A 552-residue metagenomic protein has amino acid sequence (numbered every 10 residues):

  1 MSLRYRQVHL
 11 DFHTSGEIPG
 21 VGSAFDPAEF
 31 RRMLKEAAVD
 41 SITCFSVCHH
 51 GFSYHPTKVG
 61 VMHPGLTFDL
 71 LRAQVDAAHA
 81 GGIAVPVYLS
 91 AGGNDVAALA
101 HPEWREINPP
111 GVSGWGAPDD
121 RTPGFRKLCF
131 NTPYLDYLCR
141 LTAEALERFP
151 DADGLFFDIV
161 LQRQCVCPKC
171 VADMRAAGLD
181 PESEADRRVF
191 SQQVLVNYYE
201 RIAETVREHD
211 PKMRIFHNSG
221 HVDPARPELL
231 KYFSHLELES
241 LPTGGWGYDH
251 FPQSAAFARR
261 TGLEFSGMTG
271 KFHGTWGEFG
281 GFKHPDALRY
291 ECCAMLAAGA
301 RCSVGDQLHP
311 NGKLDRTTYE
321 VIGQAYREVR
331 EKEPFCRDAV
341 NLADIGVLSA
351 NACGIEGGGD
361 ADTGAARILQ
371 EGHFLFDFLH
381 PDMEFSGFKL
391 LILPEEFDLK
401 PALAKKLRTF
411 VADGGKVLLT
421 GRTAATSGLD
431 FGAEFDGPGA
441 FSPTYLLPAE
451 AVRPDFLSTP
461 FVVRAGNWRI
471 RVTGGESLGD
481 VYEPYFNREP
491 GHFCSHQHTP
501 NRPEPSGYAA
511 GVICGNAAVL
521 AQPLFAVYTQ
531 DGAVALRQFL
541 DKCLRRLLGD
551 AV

Functional and structural regions predicted by a protein language model:
M1-E17, G111-R126, R260-W276: N-terminal small/glycine-rich loop or linker at the start of catalytic domains across soluble metabolic enzymes
M1-F52, G81-I83: N-terminal structural segment of carbohydrate-active enzymes
S2-R4, M33, S41, F68 (+5 more regions): Carbohydrate-binding surfaces of carbohydrate-active enzymes
V8-H13, D40-H50, L89-V96, F156-C165 (+4 more regions): Short, solvent-exposed turn/loop segments enriched in Gly/Ser/Thr/Pro and often Arg
H13-F25, P123-Y137, T275-P285: Active-site mouth loops of central-metabolism enzymes
F30, K35-L70, G93-D120, F149 (+6 more regions): Aromatic-lined carbohydrate-binding/catalytic grooves of carbohydrate-active enzymes
M33, A37, A77, R126-Q162 (+2 more regions): An active-site-proximal structural segment forming one wall of the substrate-binding cleft that immediately precedes
V87, A91-F149, E184-R188, Y199-R201: Active-site-adjacent "subsite" loops/lids of carbohydrate-active enzymes
